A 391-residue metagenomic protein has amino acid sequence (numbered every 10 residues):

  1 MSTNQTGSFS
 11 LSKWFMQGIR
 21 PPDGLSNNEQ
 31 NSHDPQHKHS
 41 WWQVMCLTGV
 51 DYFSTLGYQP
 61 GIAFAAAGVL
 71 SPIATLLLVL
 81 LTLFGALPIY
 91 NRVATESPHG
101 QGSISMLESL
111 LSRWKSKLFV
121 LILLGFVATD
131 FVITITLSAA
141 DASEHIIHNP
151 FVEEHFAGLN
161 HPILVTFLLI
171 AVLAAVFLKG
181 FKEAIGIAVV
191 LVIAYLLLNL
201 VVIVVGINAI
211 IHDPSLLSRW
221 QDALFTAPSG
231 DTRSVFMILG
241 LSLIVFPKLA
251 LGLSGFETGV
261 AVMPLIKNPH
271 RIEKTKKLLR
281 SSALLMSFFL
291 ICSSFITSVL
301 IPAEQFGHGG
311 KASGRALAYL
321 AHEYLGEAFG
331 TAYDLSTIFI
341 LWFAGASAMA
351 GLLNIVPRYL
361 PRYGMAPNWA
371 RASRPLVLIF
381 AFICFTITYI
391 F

Functional and structural regions predicted by a protein language model:
M1-Y58, L107-S109, R113-L121, F236-F246: Membrane-interface "cap" regions at the ends of multi-pass membrane proteins
G24-S26, P88-K115, A140-E154, E183 (+4 more regions): Flexible loop linkers connecting adjacent transmembrane helices in multi-pass alpha-helical membrane transporters
L47-P60, I122-E144, L243-L265, T331-R362: Membrane-helix boundary/coupling elements in multi-pass transport proteins
G61-S109, K115-V120, T136-L169, A194 (+1 more regions): Extracellular loop-to-transmembrane helix junctions
R113-K117, L159-L168, K267-F289, P357-Y389: Loop-to-transmembrane helix boundary motifs in multi-pass membrane proteins
L178-H212, R280, S347: Membrane-interface loop-to-helix entry segments
I193, L197-S254: Helix-loop-helix junctions that connect adjacent transmembrane segments in multi-pass membrane transporters
V204-L217, K277-A318: Extracellular/periplasmic helix-exit of transmembrane alpha-helices
